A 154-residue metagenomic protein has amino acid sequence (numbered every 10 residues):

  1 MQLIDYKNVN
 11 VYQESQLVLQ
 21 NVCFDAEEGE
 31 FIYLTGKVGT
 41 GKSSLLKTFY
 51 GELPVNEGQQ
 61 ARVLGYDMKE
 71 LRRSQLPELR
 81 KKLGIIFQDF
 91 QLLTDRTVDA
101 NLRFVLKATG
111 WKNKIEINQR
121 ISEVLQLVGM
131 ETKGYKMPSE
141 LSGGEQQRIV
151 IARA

Functional and structural regions predicted by a protein language model:
Y33, I149-A154: ABC ATPase nucleotide-binding domain "signature" region
T35-K37: The feature captures the beta-strand-to-loop junction immediately N-terminal to the Walker
Y50-G51: Helix-to-loop junction immediately C-terminal to a conserved catalytic motif
G58-D67: Conserved ABC transporter NBD signature motif
Y66-D67, R103, K114-K133: Conserved ABC ATPase "signature" region
M68-G84, K114: ABC ATPase NBD coupling module
D95-V105: Short coil-to-helix segment of the ABC ATPase nucleotide-binding domain corresponding to the Q-loop/switch region
M137-E145: Conserved ABC ATPase signature
